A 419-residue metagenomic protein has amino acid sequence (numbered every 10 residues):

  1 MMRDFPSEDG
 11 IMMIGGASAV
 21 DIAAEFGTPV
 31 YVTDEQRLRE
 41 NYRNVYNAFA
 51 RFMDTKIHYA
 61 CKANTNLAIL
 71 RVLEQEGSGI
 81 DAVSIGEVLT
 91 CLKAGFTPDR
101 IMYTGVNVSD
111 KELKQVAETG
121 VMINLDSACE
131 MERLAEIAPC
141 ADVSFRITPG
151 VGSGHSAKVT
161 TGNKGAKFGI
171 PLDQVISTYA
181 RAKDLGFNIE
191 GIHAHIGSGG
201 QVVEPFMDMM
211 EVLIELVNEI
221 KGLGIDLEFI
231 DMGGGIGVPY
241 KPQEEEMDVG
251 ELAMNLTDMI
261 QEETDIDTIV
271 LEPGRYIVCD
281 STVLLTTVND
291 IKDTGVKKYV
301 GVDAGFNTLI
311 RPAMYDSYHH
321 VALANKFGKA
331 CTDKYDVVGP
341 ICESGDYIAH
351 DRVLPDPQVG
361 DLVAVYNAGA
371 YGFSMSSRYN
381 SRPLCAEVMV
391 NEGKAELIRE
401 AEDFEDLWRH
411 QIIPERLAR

Functional and structural regions predicted by a protein language model:
M1-I123, A128-A141, G165, A182-I189 (+2 more regions): A charged N-terminal "starter" segment
A17, V106, R146-G150, H195 (+3 more regions): Generic beta-structure capping elements
R51-M53, L223-G224, Q243-E246, G295-V296 (+1 more regions): Short, glycine- and charge-enriched coil/turn segments that flank and shape catalytic ligand pockets
A60, S144-T148, H193-H195, D231-G233 (+2 more regions): Short beta-strand segments
T65-A68, T90, S109, G152-S153 (+6 more regions): Flexible loop/turn segments at secondary-structure boundaries
G105, A128, I196, G234 (+1 more regions): Residues that line or immediately flank small-molecule/substrate-binding pockets and catalytic motifs
I137, P149-D290, N380-R382, N391: Active-site loop/helix belt of alpha/beta enzymes
I266-R419: Charged (often Lys/Glu-rich) extended helix/loop segments that serve as interaction or gating elements
